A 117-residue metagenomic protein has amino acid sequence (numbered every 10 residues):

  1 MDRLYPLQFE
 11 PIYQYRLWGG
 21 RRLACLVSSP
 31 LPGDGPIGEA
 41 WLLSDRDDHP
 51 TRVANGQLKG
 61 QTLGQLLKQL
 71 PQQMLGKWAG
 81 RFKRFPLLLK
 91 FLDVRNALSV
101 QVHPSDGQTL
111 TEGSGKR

Functional and structural regions predicted by a protein language model:
M1-R117: Transition-metal
